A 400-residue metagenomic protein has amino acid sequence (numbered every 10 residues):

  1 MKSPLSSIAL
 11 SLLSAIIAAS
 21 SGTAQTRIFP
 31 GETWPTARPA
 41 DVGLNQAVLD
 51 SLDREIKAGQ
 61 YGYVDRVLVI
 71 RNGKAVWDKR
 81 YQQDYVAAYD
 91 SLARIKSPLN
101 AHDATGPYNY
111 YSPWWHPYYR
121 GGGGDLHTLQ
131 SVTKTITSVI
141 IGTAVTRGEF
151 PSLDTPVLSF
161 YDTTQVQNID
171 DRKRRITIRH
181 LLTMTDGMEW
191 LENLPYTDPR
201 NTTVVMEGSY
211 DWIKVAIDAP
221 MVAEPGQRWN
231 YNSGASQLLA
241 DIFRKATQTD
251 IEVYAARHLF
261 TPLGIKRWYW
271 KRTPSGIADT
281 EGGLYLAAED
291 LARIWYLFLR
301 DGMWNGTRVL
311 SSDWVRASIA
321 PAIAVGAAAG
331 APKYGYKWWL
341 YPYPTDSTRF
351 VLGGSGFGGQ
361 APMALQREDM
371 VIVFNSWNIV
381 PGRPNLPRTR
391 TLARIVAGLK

Functional and structural regions predicted by a protein language model:
S3-L5, S11-A15, A19-G121, V145-F150 (+3 more regions): N-terminal leader/targeting segments and the immediately adjacent pre-domain N-terminus
N45, D50, G73, K79 (+5 more regions): Active-site SXXK
N45, G148-L153, R244-A256, G302-L310 (+1 more regions): Structural helix-adjacent loops and short alpha-helical linkers that scaffold large soluble proteins
K79, Y89, A93-P117, T155-S159 (+2 more regions): Short, charged, amphipathic alpha-helices and their helix-cap/turn boundaries
P117-Y119, G123, T128, R147-M188 (+3 more regions): Active-site helix/loop module of the DD-peptidase/beta-lactamase fold, centered on the serine-lysine SxxK catalytic
S138, A235-I242, G282-M303, Q360-W377: Active-site-proximal alpha-helical segments within enzyme catalytic domains
I265-W268, R272, R316-V373: Active-site Gly/Thr loop motif
G354-K400: Structured C-terminal helix/loop/strand segments within mature extracytoplasmic catalytic/sensor domains
